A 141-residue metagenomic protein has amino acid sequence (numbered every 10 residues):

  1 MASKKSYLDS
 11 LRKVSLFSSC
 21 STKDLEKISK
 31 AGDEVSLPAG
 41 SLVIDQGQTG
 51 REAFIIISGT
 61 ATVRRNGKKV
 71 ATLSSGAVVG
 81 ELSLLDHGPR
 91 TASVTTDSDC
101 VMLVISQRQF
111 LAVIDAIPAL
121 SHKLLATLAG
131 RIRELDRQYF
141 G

Functional and structural regions predicted by a protein language model:
M1-G141: Cytosolic regulatory regions built on CNB/CRP/Popeye-like sensor folds
